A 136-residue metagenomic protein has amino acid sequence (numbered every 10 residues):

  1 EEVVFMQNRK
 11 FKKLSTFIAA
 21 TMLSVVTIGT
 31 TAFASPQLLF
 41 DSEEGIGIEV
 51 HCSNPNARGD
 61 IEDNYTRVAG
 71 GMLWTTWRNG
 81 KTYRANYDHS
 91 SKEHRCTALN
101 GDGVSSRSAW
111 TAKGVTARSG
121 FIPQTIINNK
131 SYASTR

Functional and structural regions predicted by a protein language model:
E1-T66: N-terminal prepro-regions of secreted/extracellular proteins
L39-R136: Mature secreted bioactive peptide module from preproproteins
